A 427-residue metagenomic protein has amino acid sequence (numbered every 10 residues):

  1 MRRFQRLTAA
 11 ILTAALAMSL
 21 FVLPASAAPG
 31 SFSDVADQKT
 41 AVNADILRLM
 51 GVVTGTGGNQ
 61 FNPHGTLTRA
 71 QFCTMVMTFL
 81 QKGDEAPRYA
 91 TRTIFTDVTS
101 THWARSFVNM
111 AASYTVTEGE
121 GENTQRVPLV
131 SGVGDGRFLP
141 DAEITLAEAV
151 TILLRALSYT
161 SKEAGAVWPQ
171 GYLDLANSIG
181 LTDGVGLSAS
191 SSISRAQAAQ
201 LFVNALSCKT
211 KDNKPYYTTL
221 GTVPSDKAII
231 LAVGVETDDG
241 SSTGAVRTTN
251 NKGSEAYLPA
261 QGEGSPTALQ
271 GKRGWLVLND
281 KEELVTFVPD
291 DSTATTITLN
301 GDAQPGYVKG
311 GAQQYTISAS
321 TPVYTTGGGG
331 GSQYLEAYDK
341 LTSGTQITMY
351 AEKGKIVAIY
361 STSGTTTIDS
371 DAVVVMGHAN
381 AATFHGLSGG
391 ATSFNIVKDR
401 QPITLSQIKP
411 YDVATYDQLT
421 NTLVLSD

Functional and structural regions predicted by a protein language model:
R2-A41, T54-C73, M77-N109, S113-E148 (+3 more regions): Feature responds to low-complexity, polar/acidic, surface-exposed segments characteristic of secreted/exported proteins
A196, Q200, L206-S320, Y324-D427: Short, flexible, surface-exposed loop segments at domain boundaries
